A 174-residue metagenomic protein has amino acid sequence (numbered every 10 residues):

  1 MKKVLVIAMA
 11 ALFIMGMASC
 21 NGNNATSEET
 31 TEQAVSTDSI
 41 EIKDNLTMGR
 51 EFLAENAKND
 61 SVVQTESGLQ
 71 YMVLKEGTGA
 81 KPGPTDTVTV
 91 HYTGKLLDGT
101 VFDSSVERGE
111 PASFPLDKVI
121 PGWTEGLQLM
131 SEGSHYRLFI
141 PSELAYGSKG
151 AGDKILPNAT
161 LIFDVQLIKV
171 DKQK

Functional and structural regions predicted by a protein language model:
K2-K174: Cross-family detector of peptidyl-prolyl cis-trans isomerase
